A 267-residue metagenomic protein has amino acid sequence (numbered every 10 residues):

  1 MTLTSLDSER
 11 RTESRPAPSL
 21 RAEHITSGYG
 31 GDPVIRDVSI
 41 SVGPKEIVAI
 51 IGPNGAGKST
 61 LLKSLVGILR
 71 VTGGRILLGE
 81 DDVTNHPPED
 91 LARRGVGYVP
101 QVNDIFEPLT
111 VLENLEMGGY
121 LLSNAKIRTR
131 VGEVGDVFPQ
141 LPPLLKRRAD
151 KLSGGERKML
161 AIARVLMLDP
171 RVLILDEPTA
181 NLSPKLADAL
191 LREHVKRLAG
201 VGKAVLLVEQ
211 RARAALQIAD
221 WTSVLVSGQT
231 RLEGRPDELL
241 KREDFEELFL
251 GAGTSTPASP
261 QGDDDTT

Functional and structural regions predicted by a protein language model:
G30, V111-T129, V137-P139, A252-G253: ABC-type ATPase nucleotide-binding domains, specifically the catalytic core motifs of the NBD
I51-P53: The feature captures the beta-strand-to-loop junction immediately N-terminal to the Walker
V66: Helix-to-loop junction immediately C-terminal to a conserved catalytic motif
G74-D82, R94, I127-E133: Conserved ABC transporter NBD signature motif
R148-L152: Conserved ABC ATPase signature
V165-L166: ABC ATPase C-loop
E177-P178: Walker B catalytic motif
